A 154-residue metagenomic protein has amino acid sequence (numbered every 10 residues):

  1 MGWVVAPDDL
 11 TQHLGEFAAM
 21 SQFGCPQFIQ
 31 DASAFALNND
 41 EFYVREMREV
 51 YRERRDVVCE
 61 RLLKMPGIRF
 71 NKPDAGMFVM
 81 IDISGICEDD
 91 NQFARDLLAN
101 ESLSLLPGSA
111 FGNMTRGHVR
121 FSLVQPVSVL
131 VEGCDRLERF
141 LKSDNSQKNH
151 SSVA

Functional and structural regions predicted by a protein language model:
M1-A154: PLP-dependent class I/II
